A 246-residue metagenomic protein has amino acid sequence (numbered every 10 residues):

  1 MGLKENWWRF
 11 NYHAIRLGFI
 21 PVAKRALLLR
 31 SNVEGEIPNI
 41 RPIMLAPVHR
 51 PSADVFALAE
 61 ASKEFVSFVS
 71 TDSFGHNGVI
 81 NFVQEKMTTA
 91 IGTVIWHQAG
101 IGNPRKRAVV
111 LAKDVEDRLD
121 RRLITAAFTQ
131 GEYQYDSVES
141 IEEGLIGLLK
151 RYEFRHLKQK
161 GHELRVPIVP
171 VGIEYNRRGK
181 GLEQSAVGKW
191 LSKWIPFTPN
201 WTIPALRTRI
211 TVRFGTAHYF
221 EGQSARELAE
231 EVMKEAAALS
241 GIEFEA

Functional and structural regions predicted by a protein language model:
M1-L28, E243: N-terminal membrane-anchoring alpha-helices
G18-P51: Helix-to-loop junction immediately C-terminal to a conserved catalytic motif
N39-K106, K158-K160: Catalytic core of membrane glycerolipid acyltransferases/transacylases, capturing the structured, soluble-facing
P42-M44, R122-F128, P167: Residue-level preference for the first positions of well-ordered beta-strands
V48, F128-E132, I173: Short, well-ordered beta-to-alpha junction loops that form the rim of enzyme active sites and present histidine/acidic
V79-V83, V109-D120: Short, charged beta->alpha transition segments
E116-L148: Catalytic-site beta-strand/loop segments enriched in glycine and acidic/polar residues
D136-S224: A cross-family acyltransferase "interaction/gating" segment
